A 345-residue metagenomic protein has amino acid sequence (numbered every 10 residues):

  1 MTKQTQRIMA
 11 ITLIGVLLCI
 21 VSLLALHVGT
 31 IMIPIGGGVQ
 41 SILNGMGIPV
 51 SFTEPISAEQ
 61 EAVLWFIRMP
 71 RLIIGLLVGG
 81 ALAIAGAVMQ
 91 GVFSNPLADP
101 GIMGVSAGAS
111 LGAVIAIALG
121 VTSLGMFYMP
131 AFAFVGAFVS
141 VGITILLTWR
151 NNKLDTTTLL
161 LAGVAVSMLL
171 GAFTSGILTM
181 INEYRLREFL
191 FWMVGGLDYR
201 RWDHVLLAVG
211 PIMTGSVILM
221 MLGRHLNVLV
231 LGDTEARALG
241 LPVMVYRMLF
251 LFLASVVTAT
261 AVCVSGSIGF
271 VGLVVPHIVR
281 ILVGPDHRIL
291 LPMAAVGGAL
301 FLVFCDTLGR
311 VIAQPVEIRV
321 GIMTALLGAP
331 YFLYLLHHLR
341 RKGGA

Functional and structural regions predicted by a protein language model:
M1-A345: Alpha-helical transmembrane segments in inner-membrane proteins
